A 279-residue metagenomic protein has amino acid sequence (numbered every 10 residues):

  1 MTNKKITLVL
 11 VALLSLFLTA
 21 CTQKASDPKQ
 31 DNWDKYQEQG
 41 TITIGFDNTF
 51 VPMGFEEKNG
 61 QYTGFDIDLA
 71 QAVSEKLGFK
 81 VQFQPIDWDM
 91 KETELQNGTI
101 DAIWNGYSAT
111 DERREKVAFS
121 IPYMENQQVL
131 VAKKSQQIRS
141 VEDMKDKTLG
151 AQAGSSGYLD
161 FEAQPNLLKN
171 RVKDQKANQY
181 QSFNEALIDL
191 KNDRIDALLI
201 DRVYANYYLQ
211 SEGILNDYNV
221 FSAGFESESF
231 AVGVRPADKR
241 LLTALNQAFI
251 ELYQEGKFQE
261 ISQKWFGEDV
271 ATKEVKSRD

Functional and structural regions predicted by a protein language model:
F17-A20: C-terminal motif of bacterial Sec signal peptides marking the signal peptidase cleavage site
T22-K24: Bacterial signal peptide processing site
D27-G106, E255: Extracytoplasmic small-molecule ligand-binding "clamshell" domains of the periplasmic binding protein/Venus flytrap
N48, E125-A132, R202, Q210-I250 (+1 more regions): Periplasmic-binding protein-like
A70-F79, G157-Q179, L209-I214: Ligand-binding cleft/hinge of the Venus flytrap
E75, Q84-P85, D89-A102, K116-A118 (+2 more regions): Short helices/loops that flank or line small-molecule/ion binding pockets
M90, Y107-E115, D160-A163, I188-N192 (+1 more regions): A ligand-binding cleft/hinge motif common to bilobed small-molecule-binding domains
A132-L149: Flexible hinge/capping segments at coil-to-helix
